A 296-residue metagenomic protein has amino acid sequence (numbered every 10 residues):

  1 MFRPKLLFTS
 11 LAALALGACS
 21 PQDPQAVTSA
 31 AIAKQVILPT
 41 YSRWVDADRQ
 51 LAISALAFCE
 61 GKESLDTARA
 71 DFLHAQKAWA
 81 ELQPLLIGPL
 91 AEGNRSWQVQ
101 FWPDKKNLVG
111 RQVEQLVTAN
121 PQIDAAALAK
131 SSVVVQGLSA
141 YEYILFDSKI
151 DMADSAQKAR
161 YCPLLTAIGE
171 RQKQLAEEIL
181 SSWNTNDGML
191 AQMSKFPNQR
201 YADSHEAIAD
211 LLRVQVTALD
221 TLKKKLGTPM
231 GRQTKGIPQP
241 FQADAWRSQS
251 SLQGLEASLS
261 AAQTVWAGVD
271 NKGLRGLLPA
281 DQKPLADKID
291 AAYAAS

Functional and structural regions predicted by a protein language model:
M1-F8: Bacterial N-terminal signal peptides that target proteins for export
L16-A18: C-terminal motif of bacterial Sec signal peptides marking the signal peptidase cleavage site
D23-S296: Mature extracytoplasmic or organellar-lumen-exposed domains after removal of signal/transit peptides
